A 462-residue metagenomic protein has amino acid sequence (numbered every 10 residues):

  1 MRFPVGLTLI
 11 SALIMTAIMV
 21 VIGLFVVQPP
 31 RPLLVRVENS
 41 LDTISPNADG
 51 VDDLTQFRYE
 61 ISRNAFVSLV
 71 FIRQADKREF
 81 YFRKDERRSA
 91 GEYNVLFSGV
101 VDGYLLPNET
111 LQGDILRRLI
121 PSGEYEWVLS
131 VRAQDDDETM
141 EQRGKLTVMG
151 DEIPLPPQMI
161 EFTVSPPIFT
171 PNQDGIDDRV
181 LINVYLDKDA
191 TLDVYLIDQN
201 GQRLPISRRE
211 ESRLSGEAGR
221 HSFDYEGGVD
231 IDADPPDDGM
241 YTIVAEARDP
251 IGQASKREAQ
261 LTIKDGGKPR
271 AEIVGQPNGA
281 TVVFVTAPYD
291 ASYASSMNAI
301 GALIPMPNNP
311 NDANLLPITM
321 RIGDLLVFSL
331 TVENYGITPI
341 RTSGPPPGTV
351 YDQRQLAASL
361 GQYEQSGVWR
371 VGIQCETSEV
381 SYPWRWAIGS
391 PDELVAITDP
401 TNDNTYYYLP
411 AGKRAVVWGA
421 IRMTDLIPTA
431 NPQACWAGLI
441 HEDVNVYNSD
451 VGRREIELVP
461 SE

Functional and structural regions predicted by a protein language model:
T8-F25: Hydrophobic membrane-insertion alpha-helices, especially the h-region of bacterial N-terminal signal peptides
V26-A302, P307-N308: Short loop/turn motifs at secondary-structure boundaries
V67-F71, Y81, L192-L196, T338-C375 (+1 more regions): Short, hydrophobic/aromatic beta-strand segments
A90, A218, T319-L325, L409-V416: Solvent-exposed, conformationally flexible loop/turn segments
S130-D135, E246-R248, T405, A437-N445: Enriched for extracellular/lumenal, surface-exposed ectodomains of secreted and cell-surface proteins
T331-P339: Asparagine-centered strand-capping/turn motif at beta-strand->loop junctions
P383-I427: Intrinsically disordered, low-complexity Pro/Gly/Ser/Thr-rich segments with frequent PxxP/GP/PP motifs and embedded
D425-V459: Terminal connector regions
